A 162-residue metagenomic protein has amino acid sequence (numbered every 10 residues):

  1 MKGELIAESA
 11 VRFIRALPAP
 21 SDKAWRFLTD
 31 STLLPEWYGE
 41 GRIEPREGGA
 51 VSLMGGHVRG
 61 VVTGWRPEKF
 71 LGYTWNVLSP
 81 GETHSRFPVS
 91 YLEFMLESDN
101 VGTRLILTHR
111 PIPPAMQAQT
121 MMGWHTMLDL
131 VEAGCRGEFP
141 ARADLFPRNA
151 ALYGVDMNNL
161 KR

Functional and structural regions predicted by a protein language model:
M1-R42: Hydrophobic ligand-binding cavity/cleft-lining segments
K2-L5, N100-R162: Terminal "cap-and-tail" regions of soluble proteins that handle hydrophobic small molecules
V11-F13, A50-L53: Generic recognition of long tandem-repeat/solenoid scaffolds
I14-L17, F27-L28, T63-R66, P113-A115 (+2 more regions): Alpha-helical interaction segments
P18-L28, S52-W65, D156-N159: Short, charge-rich amphipathic segments
S21-D30, E36, Y91, Q117 (+1 more regions): K/E-rich alpha-helical interaction surfaces of small helical-bundle regulatory domains
P35, G39-P45, S52, G56-I112: Hydrophobic-ligand binding "helix-grip"
